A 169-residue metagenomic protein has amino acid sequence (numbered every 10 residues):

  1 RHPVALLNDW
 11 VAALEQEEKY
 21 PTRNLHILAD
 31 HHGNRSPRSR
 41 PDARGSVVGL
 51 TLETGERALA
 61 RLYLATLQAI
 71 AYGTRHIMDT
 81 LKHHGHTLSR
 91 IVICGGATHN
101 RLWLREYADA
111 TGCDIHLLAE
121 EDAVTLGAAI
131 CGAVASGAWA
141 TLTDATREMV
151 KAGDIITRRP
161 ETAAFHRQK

Functional and structural regions predicted by a protein language model:
R1-K169: Glycine/Thr-rich phosphate-binding loops that ligate phosphate moieties of nucleotide and other phosphorylated ligands
